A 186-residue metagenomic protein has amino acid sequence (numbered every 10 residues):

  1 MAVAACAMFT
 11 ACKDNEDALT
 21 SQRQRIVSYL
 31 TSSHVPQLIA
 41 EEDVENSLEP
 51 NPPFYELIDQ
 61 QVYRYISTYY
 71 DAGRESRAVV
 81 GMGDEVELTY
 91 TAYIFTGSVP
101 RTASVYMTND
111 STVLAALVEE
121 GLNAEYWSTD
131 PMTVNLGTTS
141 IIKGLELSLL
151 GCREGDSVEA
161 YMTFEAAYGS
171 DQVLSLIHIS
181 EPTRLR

Functional and structural regions predicted by a protein language model:
M1-C6: Sec-dependent N-terminal signal peptides
M8-A11: C-terminal motif of bacterial Sec signal peptides marking the signal peptidase cleavage site
K13-E75: Acidic/polar, low-complexity intrinsically disordered N-terminal segments immediately downstream of a Sec signal
M82-G97: A short beta-strand signature
I94-S148, E154: The feature marks short-to-medium sequence segments in extracytoplasmic or secretory-pathway proteins
E154-A166: Conserved metal-binding segment of the jelly-roll/cupin
I177-R186: Single conserved hydrophobic/aromatic residue that forms the stacking wall/gate of nucleotide- or nucleobase-binding
